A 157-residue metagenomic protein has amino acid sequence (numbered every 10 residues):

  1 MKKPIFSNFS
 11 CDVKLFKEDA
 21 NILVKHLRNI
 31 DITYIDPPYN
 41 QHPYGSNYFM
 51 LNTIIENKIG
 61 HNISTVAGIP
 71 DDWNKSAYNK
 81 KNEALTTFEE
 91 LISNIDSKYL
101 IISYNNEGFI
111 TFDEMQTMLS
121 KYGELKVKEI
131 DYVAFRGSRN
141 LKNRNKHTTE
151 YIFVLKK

Functional and structural regions predicted by a protein language model:
M1-N47, I59-D71: SAM-dependent nucleic-acid methyltransferase catalytic core
A20-L23, F88-L91, R139-L141: Generic recognition of flexible, low-complexity loop/linker segments
I30, N47-M50, M115-T117, K142: Short, glycine/charged-enriched secondary-structure capping and boundary segments
D31, K98, Y151: Residue-level detector of short, conserved catalytic/binding motifs and their immediate flanks
Y34-D36, I101, V154: Structural motif
Q41-S97: SAM-dependent methyltransferase catalytic-core segment centered on the flexible catalytic loop and adjoining short
A77-G123, I130-D131: Conserved Class I SAM-dependent methyltransferase catalytic core
F112-Q116, Y122-K157: Class I S-adenosyl-L-methionine
